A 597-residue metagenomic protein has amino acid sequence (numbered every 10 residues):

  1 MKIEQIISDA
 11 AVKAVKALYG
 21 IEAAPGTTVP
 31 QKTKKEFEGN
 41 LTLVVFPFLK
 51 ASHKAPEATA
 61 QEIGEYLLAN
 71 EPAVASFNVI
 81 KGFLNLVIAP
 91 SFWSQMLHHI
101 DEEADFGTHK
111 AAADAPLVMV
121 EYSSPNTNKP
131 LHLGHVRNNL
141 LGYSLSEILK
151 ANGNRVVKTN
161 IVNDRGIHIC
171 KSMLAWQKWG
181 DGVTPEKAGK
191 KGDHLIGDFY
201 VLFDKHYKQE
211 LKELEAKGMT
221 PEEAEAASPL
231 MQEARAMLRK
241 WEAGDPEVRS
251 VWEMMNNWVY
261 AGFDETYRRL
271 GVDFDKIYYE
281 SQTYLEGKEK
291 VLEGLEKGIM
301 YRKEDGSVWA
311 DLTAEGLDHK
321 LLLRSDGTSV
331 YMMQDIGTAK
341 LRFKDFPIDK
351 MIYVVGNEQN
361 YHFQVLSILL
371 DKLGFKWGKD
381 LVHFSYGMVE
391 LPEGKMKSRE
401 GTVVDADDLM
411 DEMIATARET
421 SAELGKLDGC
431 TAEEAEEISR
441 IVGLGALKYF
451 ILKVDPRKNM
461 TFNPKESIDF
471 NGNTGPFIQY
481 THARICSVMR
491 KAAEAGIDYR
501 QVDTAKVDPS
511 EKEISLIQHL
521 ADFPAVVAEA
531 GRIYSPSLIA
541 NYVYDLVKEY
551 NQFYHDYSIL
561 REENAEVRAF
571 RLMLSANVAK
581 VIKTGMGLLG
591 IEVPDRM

Functional and structural regions predicted by a protein language model:
M1-S94, A112-M597: Non-catalytic interaction-recognition regions
Q95-I100: Short, charged, solvent-exposed linker or helix-capping segments at domain edges/interfaces that act as flexible hinges
E102-A113: Flexible, low-complexity linker/hinge segments
